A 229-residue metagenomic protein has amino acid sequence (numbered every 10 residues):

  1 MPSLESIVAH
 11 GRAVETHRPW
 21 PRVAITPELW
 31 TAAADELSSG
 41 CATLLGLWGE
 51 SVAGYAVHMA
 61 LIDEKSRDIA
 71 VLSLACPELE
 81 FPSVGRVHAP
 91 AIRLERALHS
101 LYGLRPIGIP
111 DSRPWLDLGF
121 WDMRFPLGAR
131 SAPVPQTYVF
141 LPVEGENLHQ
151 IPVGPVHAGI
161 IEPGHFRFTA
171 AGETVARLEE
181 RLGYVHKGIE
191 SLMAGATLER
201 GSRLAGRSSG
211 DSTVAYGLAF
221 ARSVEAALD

Functional and structural regions predicted by a protein language model:
M1-T174: Terminal low-complexity/charged segments
H149-D229: Active-site- and interface-proximal helix/loop "cap" or "latch" segments in soluble metabolic and energy-transducing
